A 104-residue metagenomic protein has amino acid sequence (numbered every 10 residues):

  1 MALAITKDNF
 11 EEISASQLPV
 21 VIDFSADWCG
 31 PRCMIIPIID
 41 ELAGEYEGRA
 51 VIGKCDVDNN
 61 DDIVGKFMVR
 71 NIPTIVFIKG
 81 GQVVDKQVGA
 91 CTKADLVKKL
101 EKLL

Functional and structural regions predicted by a protein language model:
M1-V51, D58-L104: Proteins that catalyze or organize thiol-disulfide redox chemistry and the adjacent proteostasis machinery handling
